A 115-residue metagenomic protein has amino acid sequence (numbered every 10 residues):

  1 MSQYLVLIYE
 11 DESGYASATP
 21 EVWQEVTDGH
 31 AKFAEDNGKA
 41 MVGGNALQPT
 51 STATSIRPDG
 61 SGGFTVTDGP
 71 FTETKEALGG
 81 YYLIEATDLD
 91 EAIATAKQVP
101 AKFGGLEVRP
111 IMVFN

Functional and structural regions predicted by a protein language model:
M1-N115: Conserved, structured core segments of small domains
